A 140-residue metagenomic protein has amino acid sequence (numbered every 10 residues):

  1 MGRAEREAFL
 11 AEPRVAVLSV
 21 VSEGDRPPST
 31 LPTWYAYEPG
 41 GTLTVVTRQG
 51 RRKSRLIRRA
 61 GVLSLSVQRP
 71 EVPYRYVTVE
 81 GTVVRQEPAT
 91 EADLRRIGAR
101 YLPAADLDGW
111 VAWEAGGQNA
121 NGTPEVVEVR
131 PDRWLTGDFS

Functional and structural regions predicted by a protein language model:
M1-V15, P73: Extreme N-terminal tail/first-helix region
E7-A8, Y35, R55, G117-N119: Short secondary-structure boundary/capping segments
L10-A11, R58-R59, G98: Alpha-helix boundary recognition
P13-Q49, I57, L63-V67, Y76-T78: Short beta-strand segments
G24-P27, P70-P73, G117-N121: A short beta-turn/loop motif at secondary-structure boundaries
G50, G61-S64, L107-E114: Short acidic (Asp/Glu) patches
R51-K53, V72: Short, surface-exposed beta-strand-loop junctions and turns on beta-sheet-rich folds
R75-S140: Charged, gly/pro-rich active-site loop segments
